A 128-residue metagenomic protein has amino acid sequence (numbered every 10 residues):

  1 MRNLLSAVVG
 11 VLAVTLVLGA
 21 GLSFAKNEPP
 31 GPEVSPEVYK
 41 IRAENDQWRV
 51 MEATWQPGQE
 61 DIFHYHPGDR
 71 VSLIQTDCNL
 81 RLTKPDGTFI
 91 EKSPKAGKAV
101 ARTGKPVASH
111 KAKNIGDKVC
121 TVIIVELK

Functional and structural regions predicted by a protein language model:
M1-V11: Bacterial N-terminal signal peptides that target proteins for export
V9-A20: Bacterial N-terminal signal peptides
G19-P32: Bacterial Sec-dependent signal peptides at the C-terminal "C-region" and cleavage site
S35-F63, P67-S72, I124-V125: A short glycine-rich, His/Asp/Glu-containing loop-to-beta-strand
E44, G87-K105: Short acidic-glycine-tyrosine-enriched beta hairpin
A53, D61-H66, L82-K84, E91-S93 (+1 more regions): Short histidine-centered beta-strand/loop micro-motifs that create catalytic or ligand/metal-coordination sites
H66-D86: Glycine- and acidic-residue-biased ligand/ion/polar-headgroup-sensing regions
K105-K128: Ligand-binding loop in jelly-roll beta-barrel domains
